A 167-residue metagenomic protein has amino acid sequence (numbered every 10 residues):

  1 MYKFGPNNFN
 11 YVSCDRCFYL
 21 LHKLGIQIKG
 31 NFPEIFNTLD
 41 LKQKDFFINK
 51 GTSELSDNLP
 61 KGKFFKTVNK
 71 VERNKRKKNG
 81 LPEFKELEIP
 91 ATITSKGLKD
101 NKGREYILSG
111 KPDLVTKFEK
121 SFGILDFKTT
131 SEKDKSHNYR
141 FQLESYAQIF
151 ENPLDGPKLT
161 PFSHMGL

Functional and structural regions predicted by a protein language model:
M1-S121: Metal-dependent nuclease catalytic cores that hydrolyze phosphodiester bonds in DNA/RNA, characterized by
E86, P90-L167: Mg2+/Mn2+-dependent nuclease catalytic core
